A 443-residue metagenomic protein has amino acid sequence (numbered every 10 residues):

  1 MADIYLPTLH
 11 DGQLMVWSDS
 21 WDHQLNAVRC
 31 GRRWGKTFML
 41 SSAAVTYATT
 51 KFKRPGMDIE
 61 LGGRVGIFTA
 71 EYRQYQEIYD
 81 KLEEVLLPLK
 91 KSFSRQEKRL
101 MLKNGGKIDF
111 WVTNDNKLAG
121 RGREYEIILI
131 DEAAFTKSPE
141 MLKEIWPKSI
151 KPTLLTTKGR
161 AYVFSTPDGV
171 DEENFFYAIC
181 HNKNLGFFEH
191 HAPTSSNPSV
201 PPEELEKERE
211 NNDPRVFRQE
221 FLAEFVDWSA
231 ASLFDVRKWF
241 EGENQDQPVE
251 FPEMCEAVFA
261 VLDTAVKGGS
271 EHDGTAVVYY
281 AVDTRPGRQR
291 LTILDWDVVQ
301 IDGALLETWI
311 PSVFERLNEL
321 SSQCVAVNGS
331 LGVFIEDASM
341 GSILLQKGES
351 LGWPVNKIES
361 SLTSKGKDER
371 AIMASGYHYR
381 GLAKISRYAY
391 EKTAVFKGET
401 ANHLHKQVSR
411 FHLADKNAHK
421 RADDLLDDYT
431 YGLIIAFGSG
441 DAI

Functional and structural regions predicted by a protein language model:
M1-L25: Pre-P-loop entry segment of helicase/translocase ATPase cores
H23-A43: Walker A/P-loop
F38-I59: Walker A/P-loop NTP-binding motif
E60-Y75, V333: Conserved RecA-like ASCE P-loop NTPase motor core of nucleic-acid helicases/translocases
R73-E126: Inter-Walker segment of RecA-like/P-loop motor cores
F135-N212: ASCE P-loop NTPase helicase motor core
N197-A265: ATPase catalytic-site recognition across NTP-hydrolyzing enzymes
W228, D283-A414: Mg2+-dependent endonuclease catalytic cores in nucleic-acid-processing enzymes, primarily RNase H-like
